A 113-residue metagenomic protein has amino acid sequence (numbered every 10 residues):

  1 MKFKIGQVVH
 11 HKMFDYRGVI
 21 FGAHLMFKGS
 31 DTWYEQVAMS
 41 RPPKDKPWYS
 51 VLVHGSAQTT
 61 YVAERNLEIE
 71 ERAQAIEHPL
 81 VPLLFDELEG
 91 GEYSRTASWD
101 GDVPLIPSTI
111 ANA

Functional and structural regions predicted by a protein language model:
M1-K12: Short coil-to-beta transition motif at edge beta-strands of beta-rich domains
M1-K2, V37-P43: Short linear motifs in intrinsically disordered
H10, H24-L25: Extended, charge-rich alpha-helical interface modules
K12, F21, H54: Structured beta-strand/turn binding interfaces of compact recognition modules in eukaryotic regulators
F14-Y16, P47: Core residues of folded domains in eukaryotic genome-function proteins
Y16-H24: Short beta-strand-centered aromatic/proline hotspots
F27-Q36: Short, solvent-exposed secondary-structure boundary/capping segments
R41-A113: Intrinsically disordered, low-complexity, charged/polar segments
